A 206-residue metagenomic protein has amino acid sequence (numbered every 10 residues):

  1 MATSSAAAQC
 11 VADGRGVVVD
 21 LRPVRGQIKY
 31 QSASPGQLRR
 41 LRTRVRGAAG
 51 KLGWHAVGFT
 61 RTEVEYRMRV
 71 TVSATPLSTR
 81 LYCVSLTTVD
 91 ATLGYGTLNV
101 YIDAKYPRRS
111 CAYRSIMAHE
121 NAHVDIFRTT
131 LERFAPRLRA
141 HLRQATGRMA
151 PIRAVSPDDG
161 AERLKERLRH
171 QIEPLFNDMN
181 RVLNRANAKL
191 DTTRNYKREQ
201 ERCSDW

Functional and structural regions predicted by a protein language model:
A2-T3: N-terminal signal peptide c-region/cleavage motif recognized by signal peptidases
A6-A8, A12: Boundary at the C-terminal end of the N-terminal hydrophobic targeting segment
V11, V18, R22-A104, Q144-W206: Metalloprotease/metallohydrolase-associated module, dominated by Zn2+-dependent proteases
S110-R114: Flexible, glycine-rich surface segments
S115-F127: Active-site recognition of the HExxH zinc-binding catalytic motif
R128-A135: Membrane-interfacial alpha-helical segments at the cytosolic side of multi-pass membrane proteins
